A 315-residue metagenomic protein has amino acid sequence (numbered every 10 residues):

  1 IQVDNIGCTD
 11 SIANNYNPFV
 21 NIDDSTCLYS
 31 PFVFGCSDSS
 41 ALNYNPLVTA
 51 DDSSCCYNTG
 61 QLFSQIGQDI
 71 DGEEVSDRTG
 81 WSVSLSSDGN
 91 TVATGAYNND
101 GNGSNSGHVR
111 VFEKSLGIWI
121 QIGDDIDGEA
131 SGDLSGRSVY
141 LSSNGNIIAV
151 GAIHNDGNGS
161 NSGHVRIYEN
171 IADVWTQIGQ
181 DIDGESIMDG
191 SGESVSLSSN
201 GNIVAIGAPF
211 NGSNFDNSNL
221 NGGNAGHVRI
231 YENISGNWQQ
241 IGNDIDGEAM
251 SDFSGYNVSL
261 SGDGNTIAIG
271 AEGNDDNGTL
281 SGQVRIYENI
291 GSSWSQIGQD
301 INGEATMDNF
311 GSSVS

Functional and structural regions predicted by a protein language model:
I1-Q61: Primarily marks secretory-pathway-exposed extracellular/lumenal segments that are disulfide- and glycosylation-prone
N58-S315: Conserved beta-strand/short-helix segments that make up beta-rich extracellular adhesion/recognition modules
